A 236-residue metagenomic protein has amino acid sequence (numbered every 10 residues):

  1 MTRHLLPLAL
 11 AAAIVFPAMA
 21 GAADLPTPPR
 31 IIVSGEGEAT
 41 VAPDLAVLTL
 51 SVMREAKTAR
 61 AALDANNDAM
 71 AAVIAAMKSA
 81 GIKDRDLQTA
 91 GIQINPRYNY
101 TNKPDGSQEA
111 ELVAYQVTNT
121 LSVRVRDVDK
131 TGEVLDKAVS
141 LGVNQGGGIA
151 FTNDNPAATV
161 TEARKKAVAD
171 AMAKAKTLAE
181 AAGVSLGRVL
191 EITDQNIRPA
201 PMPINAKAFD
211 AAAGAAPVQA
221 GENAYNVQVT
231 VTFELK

Functional and structural regions predicted by a protein language model:
T2-P7, V15-K236: Short, charge-dense linear interaction motifs
